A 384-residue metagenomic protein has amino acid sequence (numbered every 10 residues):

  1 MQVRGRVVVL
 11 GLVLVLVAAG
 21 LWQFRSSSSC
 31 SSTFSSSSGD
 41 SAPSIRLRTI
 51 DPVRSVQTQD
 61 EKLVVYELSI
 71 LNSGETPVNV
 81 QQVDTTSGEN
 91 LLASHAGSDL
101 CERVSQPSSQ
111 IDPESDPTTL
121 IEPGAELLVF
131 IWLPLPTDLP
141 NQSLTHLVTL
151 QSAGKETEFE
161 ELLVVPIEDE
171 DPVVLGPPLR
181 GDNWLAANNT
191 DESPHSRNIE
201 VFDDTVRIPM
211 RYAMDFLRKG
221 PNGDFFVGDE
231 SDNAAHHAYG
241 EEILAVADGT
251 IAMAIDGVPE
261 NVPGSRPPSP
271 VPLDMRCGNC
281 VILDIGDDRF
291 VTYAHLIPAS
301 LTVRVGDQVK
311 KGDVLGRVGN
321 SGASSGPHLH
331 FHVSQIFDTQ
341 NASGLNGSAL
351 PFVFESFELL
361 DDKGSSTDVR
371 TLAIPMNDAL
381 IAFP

Functional and structural regions predicted by a protein language model:
I50-D51, D60-E67: Short, solvent-exposed loop/turn segments enriched in Ser/Thr/Gly
I70-P77: Asparagine-centered strand-capping/turn motif at beta-strand->loop junctions
L92-L139: Intrinsically disordered, low-complexity Pro/Gly/Ser/Thr-rich segments with frequent PxxP/GP/PP motifs and embedded
L133-V173: Terminal connector regions
D169-N188, H195-R197, V227, P270-L273 (+3 more regions): Acidic, glycine-rich catalytic/binding loops that coordinate metals and/or anionic ligands
L244, I285, R289-G312: Short histidine-centered loop motifs in beta-beta connectors
D248-I297: Zn2+-dependent peptidoglycan hydrolase active-site motif and core
G249-I251, G306-V318: A structural signal for short beta-strand/turn segments enriched in small hydrophobics and glycine
